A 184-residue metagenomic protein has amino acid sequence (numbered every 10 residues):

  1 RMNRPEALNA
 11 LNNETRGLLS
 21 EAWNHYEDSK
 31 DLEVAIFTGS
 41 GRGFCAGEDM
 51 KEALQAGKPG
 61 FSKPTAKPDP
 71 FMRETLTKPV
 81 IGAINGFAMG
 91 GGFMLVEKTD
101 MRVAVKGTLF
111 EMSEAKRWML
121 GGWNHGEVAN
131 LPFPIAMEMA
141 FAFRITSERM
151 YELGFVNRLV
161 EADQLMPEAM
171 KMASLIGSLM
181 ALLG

Functional and structural regions predicted by a protein language model:
R1-S40: Conserved CoA-thioester-binding segment of acyl-CoA-metabolizing enzymes
S20, T65, M166-M170: Generic alpha-helical structural signal
N24, D28, F71-M72, S174: Surface-exposed alpha-helical segments enriched in charged/polar residues
R42-A46, M89: Short, active-site-adjacent cap segments at secondary-structure transitions
M50-M72: Extended, non-globular alpha-helical segments
E74-L182: Crotonase-fold acyl-CoA enzyme core
